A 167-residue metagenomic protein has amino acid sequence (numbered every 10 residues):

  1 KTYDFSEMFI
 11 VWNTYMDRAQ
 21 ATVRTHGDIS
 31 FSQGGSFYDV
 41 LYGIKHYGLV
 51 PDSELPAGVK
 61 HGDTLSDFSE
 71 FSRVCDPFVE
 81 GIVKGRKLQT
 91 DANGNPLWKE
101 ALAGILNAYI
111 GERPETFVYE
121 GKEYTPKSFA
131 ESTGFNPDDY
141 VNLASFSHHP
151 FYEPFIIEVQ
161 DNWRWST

Functional and structural regions predicted by a protein language model:
K1-T167: Catalytic-core signature of thiol
